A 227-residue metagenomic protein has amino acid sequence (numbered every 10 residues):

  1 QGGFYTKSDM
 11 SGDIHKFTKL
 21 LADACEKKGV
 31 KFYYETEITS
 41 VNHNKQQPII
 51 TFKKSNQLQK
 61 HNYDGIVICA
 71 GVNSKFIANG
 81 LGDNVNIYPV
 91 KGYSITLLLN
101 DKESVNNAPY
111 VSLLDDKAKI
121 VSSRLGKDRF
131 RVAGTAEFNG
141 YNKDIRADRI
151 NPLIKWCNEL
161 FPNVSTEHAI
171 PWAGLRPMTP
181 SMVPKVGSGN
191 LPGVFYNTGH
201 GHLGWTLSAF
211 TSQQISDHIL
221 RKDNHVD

Functional and structural regions predicted by a protein language model:
G2-H61: Helical element adjacent to the flavin cofactor pocket in flavoenzyme catalytic cores
M10, I14, T18, A70 (+4 more regions): Generic structural signal for well-ordered, non-membrane alpha-helical segments in soluble metabolic enzymes
L20, P152, W156, T211-Q214: Alpha-helical elements of Rossmann-like donor-binding domains used by nucleotide-donor carbohydrate transfer enzymes
A24, K28, G80, Q214 (+1 more regions): Active-site catalytic microenvironments for nucleophilic, acid-base chemistry
Y33, V67, F195-N197: Hydrophobic/aromatic beta-strand patches that form the interior of the parallel beta-sheet core in alpha/beta enzyme
S40, Q47, K60-P192: Active-site substrate-recognition segment that forms the wall of the catalytic cavity or substrate channel
H43-N44, L99, K185-D227: C-terminal lid/capping helical subdomain adjacent to the catalytic/cofactor pocket in oxidative enzymes
T51-K53, A133, T198: Beta-strand residues in well-ordered beta-sheet regions across diverse protein folds
